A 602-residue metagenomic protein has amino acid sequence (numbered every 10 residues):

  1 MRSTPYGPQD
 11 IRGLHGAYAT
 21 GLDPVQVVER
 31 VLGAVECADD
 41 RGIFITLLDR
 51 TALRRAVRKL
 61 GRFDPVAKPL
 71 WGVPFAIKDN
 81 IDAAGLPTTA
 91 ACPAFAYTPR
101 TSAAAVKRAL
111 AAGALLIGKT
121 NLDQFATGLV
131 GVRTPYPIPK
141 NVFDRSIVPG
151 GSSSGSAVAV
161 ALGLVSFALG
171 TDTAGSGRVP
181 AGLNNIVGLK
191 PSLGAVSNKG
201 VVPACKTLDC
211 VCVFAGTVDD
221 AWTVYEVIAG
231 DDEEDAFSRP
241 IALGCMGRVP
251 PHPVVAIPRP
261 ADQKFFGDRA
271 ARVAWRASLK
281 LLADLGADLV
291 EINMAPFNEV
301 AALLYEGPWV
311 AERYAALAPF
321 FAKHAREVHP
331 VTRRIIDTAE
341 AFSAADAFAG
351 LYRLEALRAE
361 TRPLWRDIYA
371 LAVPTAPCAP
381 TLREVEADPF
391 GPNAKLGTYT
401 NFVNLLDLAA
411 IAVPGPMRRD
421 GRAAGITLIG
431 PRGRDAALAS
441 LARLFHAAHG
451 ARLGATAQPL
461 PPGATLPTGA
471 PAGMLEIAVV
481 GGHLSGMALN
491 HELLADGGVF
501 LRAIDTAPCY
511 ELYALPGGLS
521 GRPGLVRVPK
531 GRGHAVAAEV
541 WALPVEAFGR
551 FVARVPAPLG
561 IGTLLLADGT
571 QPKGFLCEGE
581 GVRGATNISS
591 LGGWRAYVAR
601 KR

Functional and structural regions predicted by a protein language model:
R2-G7, L70-C92, V249-P258, P308-R362 (+1 more regions): Short helix-loop capping/hinge segments that flank enzyme active sites or metal/cofactor-binding pockets
R2-T173, K280-G286, L494: Gly/Ser-rich catalytic/binding loops embedded in alpha/beta enzyme cores
G7-D10, Y18, G72, A84 (+4 more regions): Gly/Ser-rich, acidic/histidine-flanked active-site/gating loops
D23-E29, R58-R62, R269-N293, L317-K323 (+1 more regions): Acyltransferase
V31, G72, A111, L162-S166 (+8 more regions): Glycine-rich, small-residue loops and helix-cap segments that act as flexible hinges at active-site edges
T46, A90, L489-T506: Short Gly/aromatic-enriched secondary-structure transition segments
S102-Y225, N404-T427: Short glycine/serine-rich loop segments
K190-W275, P296, S440-T468: A short helix-breaking turn/cap at a secondary-structure junction
